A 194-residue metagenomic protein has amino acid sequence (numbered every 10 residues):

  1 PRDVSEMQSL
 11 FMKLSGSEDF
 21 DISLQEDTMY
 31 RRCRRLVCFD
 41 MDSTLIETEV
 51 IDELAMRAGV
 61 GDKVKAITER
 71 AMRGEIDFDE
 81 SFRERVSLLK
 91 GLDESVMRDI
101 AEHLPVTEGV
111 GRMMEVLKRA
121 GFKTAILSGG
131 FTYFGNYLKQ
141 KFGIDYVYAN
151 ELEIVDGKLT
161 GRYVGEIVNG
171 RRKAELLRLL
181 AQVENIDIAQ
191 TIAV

Functional and structural regions predicted by a protein language model:
P1-F39: Non-catalytic pre-domain segments flanking phosphatase-related domains
V4, F78, F82, F131 (+1 more regions): Generic structural signal for well-ordered, non-membrane alpha-helical segments in soluble metabolic enzymes
E6, L10, K63-A66, S81-E84 (+2 more regions): Exposed alpha-helical structural elements
S9, G91, S95-V194: C-terminal cap/substrate-recognition subdomain and adjoining C-terminal extension of metal-dependent phosphatase-like
M29-D79, R83-E84: Active-site neighborhood of HAD-like aspartate-dependent phosphohydrolases
E75-V96, I100: Cysteine/selenocysteine-centered motifs that mediate thiol-based redox chemistry or coordinate metal-sulfur cofactors
